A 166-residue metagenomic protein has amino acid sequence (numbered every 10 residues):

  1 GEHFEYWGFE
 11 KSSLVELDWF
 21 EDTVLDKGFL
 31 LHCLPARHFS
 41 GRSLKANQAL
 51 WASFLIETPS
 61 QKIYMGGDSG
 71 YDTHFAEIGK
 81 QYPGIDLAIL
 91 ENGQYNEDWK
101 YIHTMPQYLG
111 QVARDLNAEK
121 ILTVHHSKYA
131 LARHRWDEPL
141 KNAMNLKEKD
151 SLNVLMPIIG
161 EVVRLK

Functional and structural regions predicted by a protein language model:
G1-E2, H38: A short acidic, glycine/proline-enriched capping/turn motif at secondary-structure boundaries, especially helix N-cap
E2-Y6, D72-I159: Cap/insert and terminal regions of metallo-dependent hydrolase folds
F4-E16: Helix-loop-beta element that forms the nucleotide-linked donor phosphate-binding surface in glycosyltransferases
E10-S12, C33-P35, G67-G70, Y101 (+1 more regions): A short linear-motif detector with a strong N-terminal bias
K11-L14, L30-C33, Q107, E138-K141: Short, hinge-like loop/turn segments at secondary-structure boundaries
S13, D22-V24, G28-H32, K120 (+2 more regions): Solvent-exposed, well-ordered amphipathic alpha-helical segments that flank/support binding or catalytic loops
E16-P83, I159-K166: Core dinuclear metal-dependent hydrolase active-site scaffold
